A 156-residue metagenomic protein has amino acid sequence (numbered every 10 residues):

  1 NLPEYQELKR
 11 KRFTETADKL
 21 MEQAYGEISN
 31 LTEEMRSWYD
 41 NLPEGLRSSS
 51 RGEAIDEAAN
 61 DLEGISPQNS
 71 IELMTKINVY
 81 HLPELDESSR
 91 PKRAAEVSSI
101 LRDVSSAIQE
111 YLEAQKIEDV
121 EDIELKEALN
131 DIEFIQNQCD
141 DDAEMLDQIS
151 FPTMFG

Functional and structural regions predicted by a protein language model:
L2-E27, L31-G156: Long, low-complexity or tandemly repetitive, helically biased scaffold regions used for multimeric assembly/adhesion
